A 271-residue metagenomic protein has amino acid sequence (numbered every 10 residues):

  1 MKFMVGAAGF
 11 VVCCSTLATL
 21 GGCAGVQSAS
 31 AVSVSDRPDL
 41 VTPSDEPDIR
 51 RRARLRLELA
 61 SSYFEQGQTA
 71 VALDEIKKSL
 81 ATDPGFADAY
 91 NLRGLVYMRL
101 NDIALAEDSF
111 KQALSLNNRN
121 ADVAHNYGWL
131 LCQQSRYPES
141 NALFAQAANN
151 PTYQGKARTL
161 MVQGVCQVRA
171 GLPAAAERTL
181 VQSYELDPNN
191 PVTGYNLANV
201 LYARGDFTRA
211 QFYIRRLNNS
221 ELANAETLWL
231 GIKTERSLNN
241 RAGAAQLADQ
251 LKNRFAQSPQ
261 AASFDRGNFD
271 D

Functional and structural regions predicted by a protein language model:
C23-K77, A81-D83, D265-D271: N-terminal leader/linker segments that initiate helical-solenoid repeat arrays
Q27-S44, N219-D271: Terminal, low-structured helical/coil segments at or just beyond the last alpha-helical repeat
D48, T82, L116-N117, N150-T152 (+3 more regions): Structural marker of alpha-solenoid helical repeat scaffolds
R52, F86, N120, Q154-K156 (+3 more regions): Residue-level recognition of tetratricopeptide repeat
E58, L92, N126, L160-V162 (+2 more regions): Canonical tetratricopeptide repeat
E65, R99-L100, Q133-Q134, R169 (+4 more regions): Register position in tetratricopeptide repeats
